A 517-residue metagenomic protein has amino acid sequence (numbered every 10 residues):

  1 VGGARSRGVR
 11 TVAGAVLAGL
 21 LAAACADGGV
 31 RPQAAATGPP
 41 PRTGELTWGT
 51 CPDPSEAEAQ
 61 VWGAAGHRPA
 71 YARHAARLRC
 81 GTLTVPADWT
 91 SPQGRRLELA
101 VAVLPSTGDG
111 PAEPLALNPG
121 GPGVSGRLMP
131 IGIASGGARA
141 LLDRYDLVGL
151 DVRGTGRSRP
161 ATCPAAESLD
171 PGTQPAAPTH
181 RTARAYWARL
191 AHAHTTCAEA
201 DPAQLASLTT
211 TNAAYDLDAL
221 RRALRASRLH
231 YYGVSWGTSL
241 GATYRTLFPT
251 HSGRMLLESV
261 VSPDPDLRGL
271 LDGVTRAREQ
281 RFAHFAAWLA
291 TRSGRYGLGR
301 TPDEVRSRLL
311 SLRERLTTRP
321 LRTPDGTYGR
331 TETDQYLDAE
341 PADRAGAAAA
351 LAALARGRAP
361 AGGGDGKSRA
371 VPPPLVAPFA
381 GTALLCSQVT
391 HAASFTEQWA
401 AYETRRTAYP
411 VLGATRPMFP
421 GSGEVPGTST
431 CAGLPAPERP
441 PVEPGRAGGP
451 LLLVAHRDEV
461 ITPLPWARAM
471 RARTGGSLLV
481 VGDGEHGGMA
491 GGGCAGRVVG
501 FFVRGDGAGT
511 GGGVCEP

Functional and structural regions predicted by a protein language model:
G2-G14, C25-H180, D303, A436 (+1 more regions): Catalytic-loop region of hydrolases
T162-Q174, R245-E304, A352-R358: A catalytic-pocket lid/entrance helix-loop region that shapes and gates access to the active site across common
D170-A223: Alpha/beta-hydrolase active-site loop
A226-S235: Alpha/beta-hydrolase fold nucleophile elbow
R306-G448, G491: Alpha/beta-hydrolase fold active-site neighborhood
A447, L452-A455: Short beta-strand/loop motif that positions the catalytic acidic residue of the alpha/beta-hydrolase fold
V460-P465: Conserved alpha/beta-hydrolase "acid-adjacent" motif
G482-M489: Histidine-bearing beta->alpha loop at or near hydrolase active sites
